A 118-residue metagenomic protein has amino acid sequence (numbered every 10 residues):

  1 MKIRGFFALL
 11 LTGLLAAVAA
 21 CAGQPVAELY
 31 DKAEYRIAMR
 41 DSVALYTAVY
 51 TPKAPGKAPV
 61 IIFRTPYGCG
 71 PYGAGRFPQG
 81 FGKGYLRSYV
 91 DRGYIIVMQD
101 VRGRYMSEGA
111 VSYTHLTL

Functional and structural regions predicted by a protein language model:
A8-A17: Bacterial N-terminal signal peptides
A19-G23: Boundary at the C-terminal end of the N-terminal hydrophobic targeting segment
Q24-K53: N-terminal cap/lid segment of alpha/beta-hydrolase-fold proteins
K57-P66: Short beta-strand element of the alpha/beta-hydrolase
Y67-G68, I95, D100-R104: Short beta-to-alpha linker loops that shape the active-site pocket of alpha/beta-hydrolase fold enzymes
G75-I96: Short amphipathic alpha-helix adjacent to the substrate-entry channel of hydrolases
G103-Y113: Glycine-rich "HGGG/HGxG" loop immediately N-terminal to the catalytic nucleophile of the alpha/beta-hydrolase
T114-L118: Conserved small/polar residues in nucleotide/adenosyl-binding loops
